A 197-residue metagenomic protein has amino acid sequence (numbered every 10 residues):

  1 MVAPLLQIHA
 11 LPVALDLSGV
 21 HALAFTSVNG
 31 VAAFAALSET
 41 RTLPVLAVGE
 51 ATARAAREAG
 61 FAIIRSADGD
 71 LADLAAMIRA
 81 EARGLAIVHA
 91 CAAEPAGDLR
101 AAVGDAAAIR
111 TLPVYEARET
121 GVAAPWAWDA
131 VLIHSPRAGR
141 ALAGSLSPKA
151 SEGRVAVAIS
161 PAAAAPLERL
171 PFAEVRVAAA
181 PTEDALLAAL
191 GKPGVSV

Functional and structural regions predicted by a protein language model:
M1-V197: Signature of uroporphyrinogen-III synthase
